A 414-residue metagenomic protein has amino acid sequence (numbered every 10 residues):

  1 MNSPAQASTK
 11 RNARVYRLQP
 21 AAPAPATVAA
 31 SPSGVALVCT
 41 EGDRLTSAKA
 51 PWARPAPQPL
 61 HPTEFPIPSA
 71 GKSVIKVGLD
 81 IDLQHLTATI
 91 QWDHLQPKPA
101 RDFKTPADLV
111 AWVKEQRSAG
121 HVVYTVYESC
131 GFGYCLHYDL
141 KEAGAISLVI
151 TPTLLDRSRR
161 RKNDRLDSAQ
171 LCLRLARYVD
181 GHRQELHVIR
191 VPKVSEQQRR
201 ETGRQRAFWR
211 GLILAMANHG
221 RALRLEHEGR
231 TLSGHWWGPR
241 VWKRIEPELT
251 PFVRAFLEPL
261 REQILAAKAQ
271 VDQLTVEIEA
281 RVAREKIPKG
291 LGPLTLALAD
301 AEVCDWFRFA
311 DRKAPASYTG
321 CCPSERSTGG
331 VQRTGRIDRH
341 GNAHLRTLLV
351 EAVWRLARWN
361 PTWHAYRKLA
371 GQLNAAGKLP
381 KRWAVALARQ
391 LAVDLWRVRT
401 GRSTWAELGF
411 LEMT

Functional and structural regions predicted by a protein language model:
M1-I75, P99, A107, L411-T414: Intrinsically disordered, low-complexity and often Lys/Arg-enriched segments
P68-W92, L171: Gly/Thr-rich phosphate-binding beta-strand-loop-beta motif of the actin/hexokinase/Hsp70
D93-V123: Nucleic-acid-processing active sites and adjacent nucleic-acid-binding tracks, predominantly divalent metal-dependent
L148-V188, V331-H340: Short alpha-helix plus adjacent loop in nuclease-associated cores
L173-E201, P239-P251: A short, charged helix-loop
E201-K286: Glycine-rich, often acidic, oxyanion-interacting loops/wings at catalytic, nucleic-acid, or phospho-protein interfaces
K286-K289, P293-L294, L298-A376, P380: Phosphate-backbone recognition surface of nucleic-acid-processing proteins
G330, A370-T414: Low-complexity, acidic/Ser/Thr- and charged residue-rich accessory regions of DNA metabolism proteins
